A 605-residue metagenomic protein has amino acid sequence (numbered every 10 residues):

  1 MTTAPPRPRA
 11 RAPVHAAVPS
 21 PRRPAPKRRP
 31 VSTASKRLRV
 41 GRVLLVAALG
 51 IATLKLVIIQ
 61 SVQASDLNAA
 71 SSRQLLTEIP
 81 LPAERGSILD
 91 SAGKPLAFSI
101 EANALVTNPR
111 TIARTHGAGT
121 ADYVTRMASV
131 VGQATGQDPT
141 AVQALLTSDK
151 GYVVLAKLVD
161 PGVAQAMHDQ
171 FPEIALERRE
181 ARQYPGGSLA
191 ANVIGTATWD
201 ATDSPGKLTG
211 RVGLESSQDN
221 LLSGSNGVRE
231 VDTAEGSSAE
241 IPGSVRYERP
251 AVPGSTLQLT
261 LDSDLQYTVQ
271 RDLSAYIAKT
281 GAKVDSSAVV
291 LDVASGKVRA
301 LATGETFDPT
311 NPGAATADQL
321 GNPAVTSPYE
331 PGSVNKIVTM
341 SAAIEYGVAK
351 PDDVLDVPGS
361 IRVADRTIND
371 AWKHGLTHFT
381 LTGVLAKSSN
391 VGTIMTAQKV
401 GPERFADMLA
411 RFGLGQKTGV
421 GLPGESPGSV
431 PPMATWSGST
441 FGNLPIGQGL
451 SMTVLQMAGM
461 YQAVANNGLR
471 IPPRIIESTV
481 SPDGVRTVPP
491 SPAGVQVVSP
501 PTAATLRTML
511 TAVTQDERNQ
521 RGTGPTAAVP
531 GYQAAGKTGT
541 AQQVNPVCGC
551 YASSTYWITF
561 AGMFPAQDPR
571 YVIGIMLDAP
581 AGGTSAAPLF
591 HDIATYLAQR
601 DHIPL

Functional and structural regions predicted by a protein language model:
T3-P5, R11, H15-P19, S32-D66: Hydrophobic alpha-helical transmembrane signal-anchor segments
Q74-I79, V106-T120, A128-V131, D149-K157 (+9 more regions): Second-shell loop/turn segments in exported
L75, P80-E84, A282-D285, P473: Short, small/polar residue-rich loop motifs at catalytic or cofactor-binding pockets
S99-R110, A300-T306: Short beta->alpha transition motifs characteristic of CBS
V106-T107, T111, D122-Q133, A144-G254: Small/polar-residue-rich segments within soluble enzyme cores
G236-R246, S286, D292-S333, V338-D578: Beta-lactam-recognizing serine transpeptidase/beta-lactamase-like catalytic domain environment
P242-G281, S286: Conserved, well-ordered alpha-helix/loop/beta-strand core segments that scaffold catalytic motifs
R486-S491, L589-L605: Short, gly/Ser/Thr-rich active-site loops of penicillin-recognizing serine hydrolases
